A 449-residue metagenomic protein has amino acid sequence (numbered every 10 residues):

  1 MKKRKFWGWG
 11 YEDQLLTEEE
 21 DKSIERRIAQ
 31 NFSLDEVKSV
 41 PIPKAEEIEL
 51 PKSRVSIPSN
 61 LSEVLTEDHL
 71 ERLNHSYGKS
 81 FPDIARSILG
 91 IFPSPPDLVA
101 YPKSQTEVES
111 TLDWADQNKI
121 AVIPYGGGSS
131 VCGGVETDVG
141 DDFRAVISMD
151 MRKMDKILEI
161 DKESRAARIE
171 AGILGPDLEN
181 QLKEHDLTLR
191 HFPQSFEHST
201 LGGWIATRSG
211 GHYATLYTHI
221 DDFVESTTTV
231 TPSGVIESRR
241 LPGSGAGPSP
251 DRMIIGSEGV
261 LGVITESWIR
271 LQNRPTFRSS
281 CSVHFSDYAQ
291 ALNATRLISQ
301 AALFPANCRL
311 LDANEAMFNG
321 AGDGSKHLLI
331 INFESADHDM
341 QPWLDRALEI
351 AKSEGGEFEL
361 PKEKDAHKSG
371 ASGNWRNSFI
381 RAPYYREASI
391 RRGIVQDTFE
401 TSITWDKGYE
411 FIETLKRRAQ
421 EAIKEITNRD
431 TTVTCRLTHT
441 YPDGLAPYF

Functional and structural regions predicted by a protein language model:
M1-D113, V131-R165, A313-G322, G370-T398 (+1 more regions): N-terminal flexible segment immediately upstream of the FAD-binding catalytic core in FAD-dependent oxidoreductases
Q14-E18, E47-P51, L98-Y101, R168 (+8 more regions): Hydrophobic alpha-helical scaffolding
E63-S87, N273, S279, H284 (+1 more regions): C-terminal substrate-recognition/cap domain of FAD-linked oxidoreductases
V131-V135, D142, V146-D150, V260-T265 (+3 more regions): Short, acidic (Asp/Glu-rich) active-site segment that either coordinates a divalent metal cofactor
D155-R309: FAD-binding subdomain of flavoenzyme oxidoreductases
